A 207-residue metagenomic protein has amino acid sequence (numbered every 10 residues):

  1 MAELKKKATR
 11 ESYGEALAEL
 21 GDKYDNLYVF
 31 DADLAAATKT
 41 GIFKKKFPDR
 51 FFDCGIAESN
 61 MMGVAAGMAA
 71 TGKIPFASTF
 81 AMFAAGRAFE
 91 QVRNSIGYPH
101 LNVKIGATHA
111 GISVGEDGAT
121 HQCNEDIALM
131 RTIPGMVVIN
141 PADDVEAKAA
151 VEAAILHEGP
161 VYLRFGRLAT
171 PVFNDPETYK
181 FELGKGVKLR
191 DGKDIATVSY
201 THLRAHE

Functional and structural regions predicted by a protein language model:
M1-R164, A169-T170, T178-K180: Thiamine diphosphate
Y28, A196-V198: Conserved beta-strand elements of the Class I
E116-D117, V198-Y200: Thr-Gly-centered strand-to-loop micro-motif
L189-D191: Short, flexible hinge/linker loops that cap or flank conserved catalytic cores
K193-A196, L203: Conserved active-site beta-strand-loop modules that form the wall/rim of enzyme catalytic pockets and either contain
T201-E207: Conserved small/polar residues in nucleotide/adenosyl-binding loops
